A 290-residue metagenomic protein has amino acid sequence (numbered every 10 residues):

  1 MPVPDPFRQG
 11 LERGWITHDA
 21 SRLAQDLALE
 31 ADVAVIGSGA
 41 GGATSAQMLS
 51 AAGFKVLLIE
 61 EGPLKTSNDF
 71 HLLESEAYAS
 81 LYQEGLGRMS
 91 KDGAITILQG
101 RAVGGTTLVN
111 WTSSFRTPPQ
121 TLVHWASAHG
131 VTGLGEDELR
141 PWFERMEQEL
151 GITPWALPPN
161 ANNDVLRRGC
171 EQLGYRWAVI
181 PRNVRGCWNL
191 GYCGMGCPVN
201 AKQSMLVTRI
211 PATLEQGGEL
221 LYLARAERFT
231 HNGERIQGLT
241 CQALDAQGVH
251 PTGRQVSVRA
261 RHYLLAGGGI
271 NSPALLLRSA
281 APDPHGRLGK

Functional and structural regions predicted by a protein language model:
M1-V33, A51: Extreme N-terminal leader/targeting segments of oxidoreductases
P2-L11, T132-R228, G233-I236: Conserved redox-cofactor binding core of oxidoreductases
V33-L58: N-terminal Rossmann-like FAD-binding beta1-loop-alpha1 element of flavoenzymes
T44, R116, Q120, N271-A274: Short amphipathic alpha-helical face segments that pack within enzyme cores and frequently flank/anchor catalytic
M48-A51, K55, G62-S67, H71-L72 (+2 more regions): Glycine-rich loop(s) and the adjacent beta-strand/alpha-helix scaffold that form part
L73-A77, M195-C197: Short, hinge-like loop/turn segments at secondary-structure boundaries
S75-W155: Redox-cofactor-proximal catalytic regions of oxidoreductases
